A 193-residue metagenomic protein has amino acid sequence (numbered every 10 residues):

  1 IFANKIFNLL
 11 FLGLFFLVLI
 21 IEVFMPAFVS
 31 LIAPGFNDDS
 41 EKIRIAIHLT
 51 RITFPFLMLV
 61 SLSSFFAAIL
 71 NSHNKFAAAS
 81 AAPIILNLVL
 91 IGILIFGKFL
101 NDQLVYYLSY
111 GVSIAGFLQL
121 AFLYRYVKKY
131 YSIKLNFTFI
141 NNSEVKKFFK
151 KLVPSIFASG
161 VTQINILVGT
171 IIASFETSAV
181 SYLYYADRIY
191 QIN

Functional and structural regions predicted by a protein language model:
I1-N193: Membrane-embedded alpha-helical bundles of multi-pass transporters/translocases, especially carrier/permease families
